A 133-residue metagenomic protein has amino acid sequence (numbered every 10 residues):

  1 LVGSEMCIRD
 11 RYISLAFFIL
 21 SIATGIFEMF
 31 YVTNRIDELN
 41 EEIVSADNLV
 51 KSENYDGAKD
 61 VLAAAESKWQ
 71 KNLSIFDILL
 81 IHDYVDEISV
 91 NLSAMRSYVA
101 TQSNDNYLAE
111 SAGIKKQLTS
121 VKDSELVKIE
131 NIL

Functional and structural regions predicted by a protein language model:
L1-I8: Short, small-residue-biased leader/transition segments that mark boundaries at the very start of proteins
Y12-F27: Hydrophobic membrane-insertion alpha-helices, especially the h-region of bacterial N-terminal signal peptides
M29-I36, Y55-L62, I78-V85, N104-S111: Amphipathic, non-membrane alpha-helical segments in soluble helical-bundle scaffolds
T33-L49: Alpha-helical transmembrane signal-anchor/signal-peptide segments
A46, V50-G57, V99-S103: Short helix-adjacent coil turns
D56-Y98: Extracytoplasmic/periplasmic/luminal assembly and interaction segments in envelope/secretory/respiratory proteins
D83-N131: Structured, soluble extracytoplasmic/luminal domains of envelope-associated proteins
